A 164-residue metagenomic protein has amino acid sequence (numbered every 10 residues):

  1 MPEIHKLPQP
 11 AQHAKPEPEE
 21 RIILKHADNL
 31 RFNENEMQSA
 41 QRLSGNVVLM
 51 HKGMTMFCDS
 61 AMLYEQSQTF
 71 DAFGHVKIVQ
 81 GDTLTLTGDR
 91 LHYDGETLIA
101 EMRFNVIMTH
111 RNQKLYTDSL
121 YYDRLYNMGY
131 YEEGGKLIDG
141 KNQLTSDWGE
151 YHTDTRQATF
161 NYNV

Functional and structural regions predicted by a protein language model:
M1-V164: N-terminal amphipathic/hydrophobic interface segments
